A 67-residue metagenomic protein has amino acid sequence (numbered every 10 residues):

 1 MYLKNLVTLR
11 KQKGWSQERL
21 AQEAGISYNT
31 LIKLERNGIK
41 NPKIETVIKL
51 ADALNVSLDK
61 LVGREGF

Functional and structural regions predicted by a protein language model:
M1-Q12: A short, Lys/Arg-rich alpha-helix, primarily the initiator
V7, I32-K33, V62: Key DNA-contacting residues within the recognition helix of helix-turn-helix
K11, Q22, D52: Alpha-helical residues within the helix-turn-helix
W15-K33: Short alpha-helical DNA-recognition segment
I39-K49: Short, basic-rich loop-to-helix N-cap that marks the start of a DNA-contacting helix
N55-F67: Short C-terminal boundary/hinge segments that cap the last helix of small helical domains
